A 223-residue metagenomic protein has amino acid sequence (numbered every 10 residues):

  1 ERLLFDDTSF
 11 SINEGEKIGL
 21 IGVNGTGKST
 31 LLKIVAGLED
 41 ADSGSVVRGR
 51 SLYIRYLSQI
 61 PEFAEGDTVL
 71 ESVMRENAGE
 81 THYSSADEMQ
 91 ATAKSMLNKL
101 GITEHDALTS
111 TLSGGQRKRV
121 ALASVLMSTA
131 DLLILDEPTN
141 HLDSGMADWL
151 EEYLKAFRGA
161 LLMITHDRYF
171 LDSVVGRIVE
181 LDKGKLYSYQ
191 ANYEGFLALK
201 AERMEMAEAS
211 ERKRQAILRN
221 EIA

Functional and structural regions predicted by a protein language model:
E1-R212: ABC ATP-binding cassette signature C-motif
R212-A223: Short cytosolic helices in intracellular loops of multi-pass membrane proteins
